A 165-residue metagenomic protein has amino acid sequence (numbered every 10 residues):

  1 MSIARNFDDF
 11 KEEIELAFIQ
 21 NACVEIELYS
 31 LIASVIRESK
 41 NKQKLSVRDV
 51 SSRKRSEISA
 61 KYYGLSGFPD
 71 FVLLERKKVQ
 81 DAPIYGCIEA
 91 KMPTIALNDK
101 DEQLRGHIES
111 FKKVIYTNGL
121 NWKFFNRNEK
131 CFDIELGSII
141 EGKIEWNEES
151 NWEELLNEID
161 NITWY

Functional and structural regions predicted by a protein language model:
M1-K113, N121-Y165: A short, conserved, highly charged catalytic patch centered on acidic carboxylates
N118: Charged, structured surface patches that assemble and position nucleic-acid processing machinery
